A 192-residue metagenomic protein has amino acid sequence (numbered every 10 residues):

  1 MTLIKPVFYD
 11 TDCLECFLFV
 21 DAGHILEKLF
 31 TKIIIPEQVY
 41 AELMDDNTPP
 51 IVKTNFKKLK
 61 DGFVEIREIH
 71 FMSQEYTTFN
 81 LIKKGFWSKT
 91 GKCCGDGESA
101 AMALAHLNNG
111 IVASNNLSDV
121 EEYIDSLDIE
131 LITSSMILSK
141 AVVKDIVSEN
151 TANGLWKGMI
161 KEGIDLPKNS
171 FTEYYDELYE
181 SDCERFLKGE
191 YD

Functional and structural regions predicted by a protein language model:
T2-L104, N108-G110, E121-E122, G154-L155 (+1 more regions): Active-site-proximal, substrate-binding regions of enzyme catalytic domains and RNA-binding/basic surfaces
C13-L14, Q38-A41, S118, S134-V143: Short, acidic/turn-prone active-site loops that include or flank metal/cofactor- and phosphate-binding residues
S114-N115: Short beta-strand scaffold positions
L127-R185, G189-D192: Hydrophobic alpha-helical interaction segments
